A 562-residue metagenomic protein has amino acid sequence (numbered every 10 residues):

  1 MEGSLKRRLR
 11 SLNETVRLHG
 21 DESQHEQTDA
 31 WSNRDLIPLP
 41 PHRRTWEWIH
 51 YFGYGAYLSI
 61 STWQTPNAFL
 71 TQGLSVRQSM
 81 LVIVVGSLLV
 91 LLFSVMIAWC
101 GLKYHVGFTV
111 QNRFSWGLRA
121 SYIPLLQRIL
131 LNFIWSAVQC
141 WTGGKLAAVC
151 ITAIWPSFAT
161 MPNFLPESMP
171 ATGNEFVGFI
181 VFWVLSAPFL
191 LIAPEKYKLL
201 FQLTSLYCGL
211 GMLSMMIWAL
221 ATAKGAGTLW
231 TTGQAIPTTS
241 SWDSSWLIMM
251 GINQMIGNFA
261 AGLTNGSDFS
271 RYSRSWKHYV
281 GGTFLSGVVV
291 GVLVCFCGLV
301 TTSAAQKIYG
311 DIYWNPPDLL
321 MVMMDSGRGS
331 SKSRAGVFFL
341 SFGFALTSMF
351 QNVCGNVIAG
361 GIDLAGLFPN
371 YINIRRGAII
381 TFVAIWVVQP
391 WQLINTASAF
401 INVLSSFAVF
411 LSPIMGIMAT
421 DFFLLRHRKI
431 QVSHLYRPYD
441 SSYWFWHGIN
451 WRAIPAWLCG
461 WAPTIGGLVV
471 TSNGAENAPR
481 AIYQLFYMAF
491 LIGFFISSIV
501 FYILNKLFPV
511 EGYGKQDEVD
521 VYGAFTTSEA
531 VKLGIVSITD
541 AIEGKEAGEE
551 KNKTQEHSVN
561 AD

Functional and structural regions predicted by a protein language model:
E2-V76, M212-M215, T222-A226, S240-I252 (+3 more regions): Membrane-interface "cap" regions at the ends of multi-pass membrane proteins
L18-D21, I83-W116, L126-L131, A137-W141 (+2 more regions): Juxtamembrane transmembrane-helix boundary signature
T65-A98, G211-V388: Membrane-embedded translocation segments of transport machinery
T71-G73, A98-C100, S115, I123 (+6 more regions): Membrane-water interface regions at transmembrane-helix termini and the short interhelical loops of multi-pass membrane
Q127, V138-G144, V177-T222, L229-T232 (+2 more regions): Membrane-interface loop-to-helix entry segments
G144-A153, Y207-A235, N258, T302-K307 (+2 more regions): Hydrophobic alpha-helical segments and their helix-loop junctions in multi-pass secondary transporters
S168-I180, G366-S398, S441-P463: Loop-to-transmembrane helix boundary motifs in multi-pass membrane proteins
I414-S498: C-terminal membrane-solvent junction of multi-pass transporters and transport-like membrane proteins
